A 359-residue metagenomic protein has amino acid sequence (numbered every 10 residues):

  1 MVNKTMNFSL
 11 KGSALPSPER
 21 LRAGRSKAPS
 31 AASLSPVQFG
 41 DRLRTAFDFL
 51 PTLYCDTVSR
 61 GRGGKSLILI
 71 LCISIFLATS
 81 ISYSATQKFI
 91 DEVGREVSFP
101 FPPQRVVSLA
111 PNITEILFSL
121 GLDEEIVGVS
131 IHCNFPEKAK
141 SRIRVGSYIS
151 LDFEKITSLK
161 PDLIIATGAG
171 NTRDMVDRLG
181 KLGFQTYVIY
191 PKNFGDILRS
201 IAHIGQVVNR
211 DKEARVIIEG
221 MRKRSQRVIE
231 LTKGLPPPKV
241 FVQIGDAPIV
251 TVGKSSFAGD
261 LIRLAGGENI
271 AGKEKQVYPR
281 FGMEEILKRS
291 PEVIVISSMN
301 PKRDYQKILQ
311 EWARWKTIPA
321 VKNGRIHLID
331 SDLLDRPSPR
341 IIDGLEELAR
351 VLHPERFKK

Functional and structural regions predicted by a protein language model:
A14-S30, L34-F47, P51-R62: Short Gly/Ser/Thr- and charged-rich N-terminal loops/segments that act as flexible capping/hinge elements
I68-S80: Bacterial N-terminal signal peptides
S82-T86: Boundary at the C-terminal end of the N-terminal hydrophobic targeting segment
F89, R95-E96, D162-L163, R173-V250 (+3 more regions): Extracytoplasmic substrate-binding proteins
Q104-L159, L163-G170, I270: A short, structured surface patch at a secondary-structure boundary
A110, G168-A169, I244, E274 (+2 more regions): Short secondary-structure boundary segments
S130, S255-Y278, S298, H327: His/Asp/Glu-enriched short active-site or ligand-binding loop at hydrolase and phosphoryl-transfer sites
F153-K160, L182, F281-S290: Short helices/loops that flank or line small-molecule/ion binding pockets
